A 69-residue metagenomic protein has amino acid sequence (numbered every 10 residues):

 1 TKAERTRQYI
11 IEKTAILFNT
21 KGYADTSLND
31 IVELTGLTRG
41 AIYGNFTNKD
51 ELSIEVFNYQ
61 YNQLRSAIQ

Functional and structural regions predicted by a protein language model:
T1-A3: Short, cationic-aromatic polyanion-contact patches
R5, Y9-I16, T20, L34 (+1 more regions): Alpha-helical structural segments
L17-T26, F46: Short helix/strand-capping hinge loops at secondary-structure junctions that flank key functional elements
A24, Y43, N62: Nucleotide phosphate-binding site architecture
I31: Short alpha-helical "recognition helix" segments of helix-turn-helix
T35-F46: Short hydrophobic/aromatic patch on the recognition helix
